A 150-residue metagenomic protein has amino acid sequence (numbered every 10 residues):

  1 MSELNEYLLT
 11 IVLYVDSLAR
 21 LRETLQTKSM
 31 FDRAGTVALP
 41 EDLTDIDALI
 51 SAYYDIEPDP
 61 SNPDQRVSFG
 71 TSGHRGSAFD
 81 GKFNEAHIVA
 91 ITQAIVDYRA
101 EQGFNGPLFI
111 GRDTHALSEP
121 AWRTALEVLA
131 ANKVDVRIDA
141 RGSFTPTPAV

Functional and structural regions predicted by a protein language model:
S2-A131: An N-terminal, well-structured beta->alpha segment
A125, A149-V150: Residues within well-ordered alpha-helices
V128-A140: A glycine-rich helix N-cap at a beta->alpha junction
A140-A149: Short acidic loop-to-helix transition motifs that present clustered carboxylates
